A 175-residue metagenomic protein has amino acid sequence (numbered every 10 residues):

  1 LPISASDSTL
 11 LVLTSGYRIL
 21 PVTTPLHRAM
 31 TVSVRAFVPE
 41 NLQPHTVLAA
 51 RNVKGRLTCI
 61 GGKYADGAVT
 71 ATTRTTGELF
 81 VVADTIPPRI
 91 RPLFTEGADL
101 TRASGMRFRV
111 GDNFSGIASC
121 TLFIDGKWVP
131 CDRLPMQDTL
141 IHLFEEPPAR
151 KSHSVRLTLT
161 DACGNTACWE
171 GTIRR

Functional and structural regions predicted by a protein language model:
L1-P2, E78: Well-ordered alpha-helical segments embedded in enzymatic catalytic cores
P2-S6, G61, R133: Short amphipathic beta-strand and strand-loop transition segments with alternating hydrophobic
I3-V47: Proteolytic processing hotspots in large secreted/extracellular or virion-associated proteins and select intracellular
L11-L13, R28-M30, G67, R102-S104 (+3 more regions): Residues at beta-strand starts and edge strands
T23-H27, F37-S119, W128, L134 (+1 more regions): Proteolytic cleavage junctions
A68-A71, N113-R175: Long, low-complexity serine/threonine/glycine- and acidic-rich segments characteristic of extracellular
